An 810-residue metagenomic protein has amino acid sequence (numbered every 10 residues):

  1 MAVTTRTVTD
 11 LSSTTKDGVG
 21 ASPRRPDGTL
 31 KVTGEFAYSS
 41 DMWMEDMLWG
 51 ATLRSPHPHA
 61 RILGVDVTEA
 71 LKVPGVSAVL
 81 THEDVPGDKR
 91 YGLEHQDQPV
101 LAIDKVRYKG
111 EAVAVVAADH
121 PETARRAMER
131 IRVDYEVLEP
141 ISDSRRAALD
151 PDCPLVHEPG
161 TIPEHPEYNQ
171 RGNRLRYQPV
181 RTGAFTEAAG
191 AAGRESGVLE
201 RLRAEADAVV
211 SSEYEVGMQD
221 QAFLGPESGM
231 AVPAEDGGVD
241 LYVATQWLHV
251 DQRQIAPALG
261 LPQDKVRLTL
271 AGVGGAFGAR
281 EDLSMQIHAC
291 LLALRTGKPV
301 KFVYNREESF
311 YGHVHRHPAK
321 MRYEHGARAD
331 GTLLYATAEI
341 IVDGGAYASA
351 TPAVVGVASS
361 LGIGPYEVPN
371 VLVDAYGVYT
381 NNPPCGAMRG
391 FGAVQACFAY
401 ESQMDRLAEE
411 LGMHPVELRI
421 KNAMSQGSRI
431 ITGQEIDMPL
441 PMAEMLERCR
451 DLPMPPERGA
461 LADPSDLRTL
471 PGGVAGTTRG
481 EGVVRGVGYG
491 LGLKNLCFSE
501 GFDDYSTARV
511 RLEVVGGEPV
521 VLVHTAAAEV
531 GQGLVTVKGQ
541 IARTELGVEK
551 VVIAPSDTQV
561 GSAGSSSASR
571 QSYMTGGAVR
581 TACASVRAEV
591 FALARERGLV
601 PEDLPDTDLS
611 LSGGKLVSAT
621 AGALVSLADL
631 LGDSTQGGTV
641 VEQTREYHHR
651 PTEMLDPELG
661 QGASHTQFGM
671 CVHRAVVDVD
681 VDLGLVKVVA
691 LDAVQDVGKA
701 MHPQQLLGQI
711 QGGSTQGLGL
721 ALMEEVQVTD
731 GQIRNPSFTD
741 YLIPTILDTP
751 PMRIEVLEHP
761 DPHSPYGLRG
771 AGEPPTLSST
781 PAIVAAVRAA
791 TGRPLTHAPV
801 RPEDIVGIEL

Functional and structural regions predicted by a protein language model:
M1-R171: Flexible, low-hydrophobicity surface segments
A21, P26-T33, E167-G229, G237 (+6 more regions): Glycine-rich loop/linker segments at domain edges
P26-L30, E129-L138, S142, Q246-H249 (+5 more regions): Extended active-site and interfacial segments that coordinate phosphate-rich ligands in large catalytic machineries
H82-E83, G260-K265, R295-V300, A329 (+3 more regions): C-terminal catalytic domains of large/alpha subunits in multi-subunit enzymes
P86, V156-L259, A423-V520, L659 (+2 more regions): Helix-loop-helix junctions that connect adjacent transmembrane helices in secondary transporters/permeases, recognized
K89-E94, A127-R130, Q252-Q254, F277-L283 (+9 more regions): Short acidic, glycine/serine/threonine-rich loops at helix termini
A102-K105, P262-L270, L292-N305, F310-G312: Conserved catalytic cysteine-centered active-site region of acyl-thioester-dependent Claisen-condensing enzymes
R253, G274-G297, K301-V303, L534-I541: Thiamine diphosphate
